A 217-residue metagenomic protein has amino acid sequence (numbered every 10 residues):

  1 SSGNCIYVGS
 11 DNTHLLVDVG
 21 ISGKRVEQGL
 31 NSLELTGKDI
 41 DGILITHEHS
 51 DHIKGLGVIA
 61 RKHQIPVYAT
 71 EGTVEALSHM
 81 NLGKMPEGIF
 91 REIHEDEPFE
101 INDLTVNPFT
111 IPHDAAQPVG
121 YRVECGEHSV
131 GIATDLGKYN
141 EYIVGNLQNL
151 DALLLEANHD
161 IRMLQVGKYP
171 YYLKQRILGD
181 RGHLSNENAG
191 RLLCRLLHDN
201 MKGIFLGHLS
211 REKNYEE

Functional and structural regions predicted by a protein language model:
S1-L33, V119-D135, A152: Conserved beta-strand hairpin/beta-sheet module of binuclear metal-dependent hydrolase folds, prominently
S2, S50-I53, V74-A76, A116 (+3 more regions): Active-site environment of divalent metal-dependent phosphoester hydrolases
T13, H63-P66, H198-G203: A short helix->loop->beta-strand "cap" motif at the edges of active sites that frequently abuts
V17-G20, D41-E48, Y68-E71, G131-T134 (+2 more regions): Active-site neighborhood of phospho(di)ester-bond hydrolases with catalytic His/Asp-centered motifs
G23-A69: Active-site metal-binding motif and surrounding structural segment of the metallo-beta-lactamase
K54-H63, S78-N81, N214-E217: Metal-dependent catalytic neighborhoods of phosphoester/phosphodiester hydrolases
E71-G120, E124-E127: Metallo-beta-lactamase
E141-E217: Cap/insert and terminal regions of metallo-dependent hydrolase folds
